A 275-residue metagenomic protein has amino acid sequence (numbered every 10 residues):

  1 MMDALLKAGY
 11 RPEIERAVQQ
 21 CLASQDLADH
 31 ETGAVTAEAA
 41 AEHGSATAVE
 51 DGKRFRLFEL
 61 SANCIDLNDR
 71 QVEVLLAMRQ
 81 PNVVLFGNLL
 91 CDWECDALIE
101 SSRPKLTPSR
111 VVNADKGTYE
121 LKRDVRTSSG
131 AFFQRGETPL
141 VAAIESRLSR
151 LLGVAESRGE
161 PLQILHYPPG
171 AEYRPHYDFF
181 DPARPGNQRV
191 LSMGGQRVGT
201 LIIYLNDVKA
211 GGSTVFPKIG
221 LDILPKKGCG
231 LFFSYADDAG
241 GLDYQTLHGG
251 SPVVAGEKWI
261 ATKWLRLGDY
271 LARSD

Functional and structural regions predicted by a protein language model:
D3-F232, A236-D275: Fe(II)/2-oxoglutarate oxygenase catalytic core
